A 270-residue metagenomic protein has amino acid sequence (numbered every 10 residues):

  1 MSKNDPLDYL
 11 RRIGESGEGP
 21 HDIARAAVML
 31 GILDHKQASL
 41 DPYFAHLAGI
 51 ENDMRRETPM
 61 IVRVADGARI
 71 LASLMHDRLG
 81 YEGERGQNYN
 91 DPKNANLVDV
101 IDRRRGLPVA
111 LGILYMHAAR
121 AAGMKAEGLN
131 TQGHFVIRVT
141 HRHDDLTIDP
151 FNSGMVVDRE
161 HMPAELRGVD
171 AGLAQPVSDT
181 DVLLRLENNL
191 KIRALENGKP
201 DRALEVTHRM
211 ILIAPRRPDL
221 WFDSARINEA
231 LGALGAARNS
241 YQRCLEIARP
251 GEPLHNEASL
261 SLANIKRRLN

Functional and structural regions predicted by a protein language model:
M1-N270: A structural boundary/capping signal
